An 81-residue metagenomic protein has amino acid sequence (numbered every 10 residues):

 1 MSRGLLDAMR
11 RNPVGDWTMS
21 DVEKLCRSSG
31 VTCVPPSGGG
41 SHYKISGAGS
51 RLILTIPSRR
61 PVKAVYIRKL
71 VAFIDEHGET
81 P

Functional and structural regions predicted by a protein language model:
S2-S37, S46-P81: Basic nucleic-acid-binding interfaces
G39-S41: Ligand-recognition elements built from short beta-strands and adjacent flexible loops
